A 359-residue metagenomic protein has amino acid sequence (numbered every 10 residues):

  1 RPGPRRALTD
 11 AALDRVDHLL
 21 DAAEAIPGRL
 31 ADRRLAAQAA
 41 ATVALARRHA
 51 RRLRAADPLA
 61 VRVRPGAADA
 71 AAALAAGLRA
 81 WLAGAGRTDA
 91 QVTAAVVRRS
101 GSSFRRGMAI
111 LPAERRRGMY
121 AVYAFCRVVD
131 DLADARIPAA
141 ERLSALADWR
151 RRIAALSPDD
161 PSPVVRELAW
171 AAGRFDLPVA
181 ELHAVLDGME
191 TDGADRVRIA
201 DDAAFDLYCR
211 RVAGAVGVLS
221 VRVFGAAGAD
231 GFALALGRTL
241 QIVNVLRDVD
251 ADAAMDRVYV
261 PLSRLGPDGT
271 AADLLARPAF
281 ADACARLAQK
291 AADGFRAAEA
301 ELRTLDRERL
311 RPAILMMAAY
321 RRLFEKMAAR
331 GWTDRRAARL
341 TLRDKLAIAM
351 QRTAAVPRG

Functional and structural regions predicted by a protein language model:
P2-L240, L246, D250-G359: Catalytic cores of Mg2+-dependent Asp-rich isoprenoid enzymes
